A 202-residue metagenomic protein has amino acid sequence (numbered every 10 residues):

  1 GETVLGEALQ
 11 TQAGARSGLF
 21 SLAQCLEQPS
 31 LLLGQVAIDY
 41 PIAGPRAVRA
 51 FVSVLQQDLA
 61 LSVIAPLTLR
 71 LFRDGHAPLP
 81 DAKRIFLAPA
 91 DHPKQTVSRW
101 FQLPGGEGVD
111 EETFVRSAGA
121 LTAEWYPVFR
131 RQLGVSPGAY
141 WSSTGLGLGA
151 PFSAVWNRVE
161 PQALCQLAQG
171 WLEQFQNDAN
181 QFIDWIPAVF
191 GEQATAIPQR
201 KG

Functional and structural regions predicted by a protein language model:
G1-T3: Generic N-terminal amphipathic/basic segments
L5, Q12-K201: Hydrophobic, aromatic-lined core segments that form the binding pocket/scaffold for planar heteroaromatic ligands
